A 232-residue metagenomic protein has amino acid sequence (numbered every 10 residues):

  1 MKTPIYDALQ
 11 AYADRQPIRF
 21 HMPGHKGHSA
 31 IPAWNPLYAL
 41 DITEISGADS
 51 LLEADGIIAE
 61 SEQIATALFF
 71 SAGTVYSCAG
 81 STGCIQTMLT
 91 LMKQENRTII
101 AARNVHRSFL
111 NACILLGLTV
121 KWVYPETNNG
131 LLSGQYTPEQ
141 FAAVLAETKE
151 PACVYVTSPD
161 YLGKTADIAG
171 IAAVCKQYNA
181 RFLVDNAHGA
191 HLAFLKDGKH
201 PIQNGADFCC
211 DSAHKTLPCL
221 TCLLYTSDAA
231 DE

Functional and structural regions predicted by a protein language model:
M1-G56: N-terminal "arm"/small-domain region of PLP-dependent enzymes with the aminotransferase-like
L37-G83, N104: Conserved N-terminal alpha-helix of the aminotransferase class I/II PLP-enzyme fold
G73-R97, A112: Conserved beta-loop-alpha segment that forms the PLP phosphate-binding cup at the N-terminus of a helix
T87-L89, N111-L115, L132, T165-A169 (+2 more regions): Short acidic, glycine/serine/threonine-rich loops at helix termini
Q94-V156: PLP-dependent aminotransferase-like
L132-H191: Active-site phosphate-binding strand-loop segment of PLP-dependent enzymes
D207-T221: Active-site PLP-lysine loop of aminotransferase-like
Y225-E232: Conserved small/polar residues in nucleotide/adenosyl-binding loops
